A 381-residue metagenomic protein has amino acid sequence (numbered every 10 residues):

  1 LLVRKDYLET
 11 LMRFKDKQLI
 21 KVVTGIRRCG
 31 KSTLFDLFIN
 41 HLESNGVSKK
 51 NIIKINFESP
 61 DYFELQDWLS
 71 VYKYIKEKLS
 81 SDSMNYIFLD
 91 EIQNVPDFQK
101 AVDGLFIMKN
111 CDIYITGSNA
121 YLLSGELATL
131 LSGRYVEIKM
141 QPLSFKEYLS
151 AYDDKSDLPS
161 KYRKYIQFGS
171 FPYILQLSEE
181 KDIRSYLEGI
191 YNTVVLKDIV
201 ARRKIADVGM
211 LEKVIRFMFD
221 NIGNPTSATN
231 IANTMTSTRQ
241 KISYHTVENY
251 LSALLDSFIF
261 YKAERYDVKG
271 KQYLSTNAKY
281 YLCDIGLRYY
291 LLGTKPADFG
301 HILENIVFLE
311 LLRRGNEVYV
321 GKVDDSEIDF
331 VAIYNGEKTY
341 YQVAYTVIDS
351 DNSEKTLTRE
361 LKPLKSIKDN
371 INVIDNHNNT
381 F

Functional and structural regions predicted by a protein language model:
L1, Q18, T24, T33 (+3 more regions): A cross-kingdom feature that marks ATP-driven nucleic-acid transaction machinery
L2-D16: Pre-Walker A adenine-sensing motif
G30: Conserved glycine(s) of the Walker
I53-N85: Short glycine-rich substrate-engagement loop in P-loop NTPases that contacts/grips substrate
S80-F98: Conserved P-loop NTPase "ATPase switch" module shared by AAA+ and STAND
F88, D112-S118, K139: Structural recognition of the conserved hydrophobic beta-strand(s) that form the central parallel beta-sheet of P-loop
G104, Y121-E137, A151-D153: Short regulatory helix/loop adjacent to the ATP-binding pocket of P-loop NTPases
P142, K146-L303, L309, E317-V318: Interdomain hinge/linker elements that couple catalytic modules in large macromolecular machines
